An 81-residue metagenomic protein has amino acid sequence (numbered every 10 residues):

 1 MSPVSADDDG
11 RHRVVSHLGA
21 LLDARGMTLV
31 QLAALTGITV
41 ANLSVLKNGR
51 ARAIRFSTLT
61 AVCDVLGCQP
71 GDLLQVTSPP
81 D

Functional and structural regions predicted by a protein language model:
M1-M27: A short, Lys/Arg-rich alpha-helix, primarily the initiator
S2-P3, Q75-D81: Short, charged recognition helix plus adjacent turn of helix-turn-helix-like nucleic-acid-binding domains
G19, V30, T60: Residues within the helices of the helix-turn-helix
L22, A33, C63: The alpha-helix within a helix-turn-helix
G26-V45: Short alpha-helical DNA-recognition segment
K47, T58, T77: DNA major-groove recognition helix of helix-turn-helix
R50-A61: Short, basic-rich loop-to-helix N-cap that marks the start of a DNA-contacting helix
